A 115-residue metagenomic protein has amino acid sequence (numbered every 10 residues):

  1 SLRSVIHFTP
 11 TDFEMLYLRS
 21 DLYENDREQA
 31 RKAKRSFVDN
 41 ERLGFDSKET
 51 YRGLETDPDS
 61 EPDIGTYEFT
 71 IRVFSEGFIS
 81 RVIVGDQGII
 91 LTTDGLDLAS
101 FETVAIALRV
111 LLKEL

Functional and structural regions predicted by a protein language model:
S1-L115: Non-catalytic interaction/Regulatory regions outside core domains
